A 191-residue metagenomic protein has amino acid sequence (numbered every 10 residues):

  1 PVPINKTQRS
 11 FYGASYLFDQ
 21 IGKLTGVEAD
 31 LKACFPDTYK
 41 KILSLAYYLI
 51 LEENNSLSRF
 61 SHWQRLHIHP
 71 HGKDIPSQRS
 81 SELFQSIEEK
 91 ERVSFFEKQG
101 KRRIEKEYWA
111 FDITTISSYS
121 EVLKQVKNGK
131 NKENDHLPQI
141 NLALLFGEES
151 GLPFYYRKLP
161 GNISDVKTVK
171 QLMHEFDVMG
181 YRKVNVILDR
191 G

Functional and structural regions predicted by a protein language model:
P1-Q125, A143-N162, K170: Dynamic "connector" segments at or just before major functional cores
K98, V166-V184: Short, basic/hydrophobic alpha-helical segments
N128-E133: Non-catalytic terminal/interface segments that mediate subunit docking, oligomerization, and allosteric communication
N134-I140, E149: Short, flexible loop/turn motifs enriched in small residues
H136-L137, S164-T168: Short secondary-structure boundary/capping elements
I187-G191: Acidic, metal-coordinating catalytic cores used for nucleic-acid/nucleotide bond scission and strand-transfer chemistry
